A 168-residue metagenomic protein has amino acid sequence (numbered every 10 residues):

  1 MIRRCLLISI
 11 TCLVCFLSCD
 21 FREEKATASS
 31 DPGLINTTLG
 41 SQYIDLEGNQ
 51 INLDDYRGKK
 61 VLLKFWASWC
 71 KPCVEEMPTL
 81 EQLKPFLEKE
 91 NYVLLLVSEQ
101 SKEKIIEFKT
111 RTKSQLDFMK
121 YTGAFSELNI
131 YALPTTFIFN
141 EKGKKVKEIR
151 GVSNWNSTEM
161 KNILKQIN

Functional and structural regions predicted by a protein language model:
R3-S9: Sec-dependent signal peptide recognition, specifically the positively charged N-region followed immediately by
C15-S18: C-terminal motif of bacterial Sec signal peptides marking the signal peptidase cleavage site
R22-L53: N-terminal "domain-start" segment that seeds a small globular fold
R57, F65-Q82: Conserved redox-active cysteine motifs that mediate thiol-disulfide chemistry, especially di-cysteine Cys-X(1-2)-Cys
K59-V61, F65-W69, S101, A132: Short pre-active-site segment immediately N-terminal to redox-active cysteine/selenocysteine motifs in thiol-based
L95, F108-K142: Short, internal strand/loop/helix patches that form the active-site neighborhood or redox-interaction surface
K104-I106: Acidic helix N-cap motif at the loop->helix transition within catalytic regions of sugar-transfer enzymes
E141-N168: Thiol-/selenol-based redox modules, centered on thioredoxin-like and closely related oxidoreductase domains
